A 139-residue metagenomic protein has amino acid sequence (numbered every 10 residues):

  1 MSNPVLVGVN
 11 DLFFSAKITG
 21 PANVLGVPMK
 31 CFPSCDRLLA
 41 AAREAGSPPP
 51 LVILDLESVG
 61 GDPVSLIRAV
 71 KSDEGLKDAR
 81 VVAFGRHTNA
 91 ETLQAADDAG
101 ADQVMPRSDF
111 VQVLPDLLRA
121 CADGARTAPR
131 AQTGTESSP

Functional and structural regions predicted by a protein language model:
N3-L12: Conserved acidic segment of CheY-like receiver
G26-S34: Short hydrophobic/Thr-rich beta-strand motif most characteristic of the beta2 strand and flanking loop of CheY-like
S34-L51: Acidic, metal-coordinating helix/loop segments flanking the phosphotransfer/catalytic sites of two-component signaling
I53-V70: Conserved phosphotransfer microenvironments
K71-L76, A99: Conserved phosphotransfer cores of two-component systems
D78-H87: A short, hydrophobic beta-strand element within the central beta-sheet of small alpha/beta folds
T88-D102: Alpha4 helix (beta4-alpha4-beta5 surface) of REC/receiver domains from two-component response regulators
G100-Q112: Output/docking surface of receiver
